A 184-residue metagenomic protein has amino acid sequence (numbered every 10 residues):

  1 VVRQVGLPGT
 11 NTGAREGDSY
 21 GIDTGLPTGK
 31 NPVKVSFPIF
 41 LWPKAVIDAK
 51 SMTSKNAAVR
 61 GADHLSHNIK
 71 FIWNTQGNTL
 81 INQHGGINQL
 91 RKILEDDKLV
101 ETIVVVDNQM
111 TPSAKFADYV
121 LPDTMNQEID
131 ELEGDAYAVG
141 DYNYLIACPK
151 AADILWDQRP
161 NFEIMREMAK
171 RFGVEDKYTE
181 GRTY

Functional and structural regions predicted by a protein language model:
V1, G9-Y184: Non-catalytic alpha/beta scaffold blocks inside enzyme catalytic domains
Q4: Short, solvent-exposed turn/loop segments enriched in Gly/Ser/Thr/Pro and often Arg
